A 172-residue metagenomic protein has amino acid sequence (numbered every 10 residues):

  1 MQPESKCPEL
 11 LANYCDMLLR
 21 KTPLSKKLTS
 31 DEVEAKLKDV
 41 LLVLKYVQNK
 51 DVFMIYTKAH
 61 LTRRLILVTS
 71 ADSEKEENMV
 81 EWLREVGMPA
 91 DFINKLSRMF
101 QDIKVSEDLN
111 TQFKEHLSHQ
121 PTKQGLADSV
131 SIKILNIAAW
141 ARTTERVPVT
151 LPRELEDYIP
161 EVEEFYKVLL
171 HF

Functional and structural regions predicted by a protein language model:
M1-F172: Eukaryotic scaffold/interaction segments
